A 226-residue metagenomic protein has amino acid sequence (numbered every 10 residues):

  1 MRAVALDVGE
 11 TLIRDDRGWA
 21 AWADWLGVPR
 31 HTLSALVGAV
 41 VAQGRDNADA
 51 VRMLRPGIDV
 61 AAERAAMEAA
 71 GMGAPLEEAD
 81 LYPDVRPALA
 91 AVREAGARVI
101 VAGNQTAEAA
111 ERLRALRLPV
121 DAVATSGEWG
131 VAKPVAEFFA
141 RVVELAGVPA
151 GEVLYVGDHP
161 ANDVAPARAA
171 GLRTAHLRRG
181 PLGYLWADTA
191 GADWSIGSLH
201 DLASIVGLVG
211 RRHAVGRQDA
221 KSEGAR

Functional and structural regions predicted by a protein language model:
M1-A97, T106-A110: N-terminal helical cap/lid subdomain that shapes the substrate entry/recognition surface in HAD-like hydrolases
M1-V4, A61, R86, A90-R226: Asp-based, Mg2+/Mn2+-dependent phosphohydrolase catalytic module
